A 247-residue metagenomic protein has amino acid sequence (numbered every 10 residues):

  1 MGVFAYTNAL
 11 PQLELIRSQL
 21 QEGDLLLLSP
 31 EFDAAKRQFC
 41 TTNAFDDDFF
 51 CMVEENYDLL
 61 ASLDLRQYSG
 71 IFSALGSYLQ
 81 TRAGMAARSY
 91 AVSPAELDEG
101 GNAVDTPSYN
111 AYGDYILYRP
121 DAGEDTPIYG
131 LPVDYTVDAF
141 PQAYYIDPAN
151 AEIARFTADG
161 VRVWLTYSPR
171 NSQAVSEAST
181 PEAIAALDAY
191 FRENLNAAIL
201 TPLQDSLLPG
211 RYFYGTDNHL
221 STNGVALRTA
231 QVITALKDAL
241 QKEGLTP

Functional and structural regions predicted by a protein language model:
M1-S62: Membrane-embedded segments
G2-V3, I16, Y135-Q142, E152 (+2 more regions): Second-shell loop/turn segments in exported
L10-L13, Q142-N150, T180-A189: Well-ordered, non-membrane alpha-helical segments in soluble/globular domains
Q21-L25, T157-W164, L195-A198: Loop/turn elements at helix/coil->beta-strand transitions in domains of secreted/extracellular proteins
E31-A35, P169-S172, S206-L207: Short, solvent-exposed loop/turn segments at secondary-structure junctions
A44-D159: Secreted/periplasmic serine-hydrolase-like ester/acetyl group-modifying domain
I153-S179: Active-site segments of SGNH/GDSL-like serine hydrolases that catalyze O-acetyl group transfer/hydrolysis on lipids
A178-P247: C-terminal regions of proteins
